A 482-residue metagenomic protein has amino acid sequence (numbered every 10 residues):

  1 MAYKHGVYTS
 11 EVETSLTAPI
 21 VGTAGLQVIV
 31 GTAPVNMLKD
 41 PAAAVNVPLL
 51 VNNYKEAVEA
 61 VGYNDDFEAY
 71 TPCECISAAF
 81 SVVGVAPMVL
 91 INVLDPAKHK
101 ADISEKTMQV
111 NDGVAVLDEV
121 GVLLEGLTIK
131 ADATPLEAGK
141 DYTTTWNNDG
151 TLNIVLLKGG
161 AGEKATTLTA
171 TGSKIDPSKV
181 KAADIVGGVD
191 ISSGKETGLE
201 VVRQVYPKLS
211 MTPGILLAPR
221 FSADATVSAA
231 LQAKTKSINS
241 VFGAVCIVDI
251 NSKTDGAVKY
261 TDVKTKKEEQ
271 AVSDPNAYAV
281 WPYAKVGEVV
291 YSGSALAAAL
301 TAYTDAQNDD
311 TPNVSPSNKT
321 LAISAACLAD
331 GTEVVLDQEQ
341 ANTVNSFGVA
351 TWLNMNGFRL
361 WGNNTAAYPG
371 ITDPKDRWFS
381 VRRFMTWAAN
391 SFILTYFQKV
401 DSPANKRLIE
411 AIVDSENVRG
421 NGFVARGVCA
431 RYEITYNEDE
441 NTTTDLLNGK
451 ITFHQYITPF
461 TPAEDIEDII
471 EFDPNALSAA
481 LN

Functional and structural regions predicted by a protein language model:
A2-A44, L49-K55, E68-H99, D132-A133 (+2 more regions): A glycine- and small-residue-enriched flexible loop/hinge signal that marks low-structured segments
N46, L124-T128, A165: Exposed beta-strand and adjacent loop surfaces of beta-rich binding modules that mediate intermolecular recognition
V85-N148, K174-D176: Extended beta-strand solenoid/passenger and fiber regions
M88, A101-I103, T171-D190, C429-N482: Compositionally biased, low-complexity/repeat regions
K140, T145-K164: A surface-exposed beta-strand-loop module
G160-I175: Small/polar beta-strand repeat architecture
R377-D439: Acidic, low-complexity glycine/serine/threonine-rich segments
